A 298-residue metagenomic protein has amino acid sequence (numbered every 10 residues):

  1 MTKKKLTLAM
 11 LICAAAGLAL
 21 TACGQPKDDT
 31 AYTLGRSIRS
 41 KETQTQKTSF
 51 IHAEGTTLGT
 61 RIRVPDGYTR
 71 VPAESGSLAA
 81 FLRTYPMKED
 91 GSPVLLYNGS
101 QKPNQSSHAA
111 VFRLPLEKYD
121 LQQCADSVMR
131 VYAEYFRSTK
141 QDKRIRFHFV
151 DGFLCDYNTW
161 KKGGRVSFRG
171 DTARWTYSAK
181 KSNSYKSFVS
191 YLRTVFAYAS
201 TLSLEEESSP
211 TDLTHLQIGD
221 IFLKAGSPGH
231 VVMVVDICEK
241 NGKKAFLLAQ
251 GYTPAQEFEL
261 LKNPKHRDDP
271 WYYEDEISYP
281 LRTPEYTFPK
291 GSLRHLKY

Functional and structural regions predicted by a protein language model:
M1-M10: Bacterial N-terminal signal peptides that target proteins for export
C13-A15: Hydrophobic membrane-insertion alpha-helices, especially the h-region of bacterial N-terminal signal peptides
L20-A22: C-terminal motif of bacterial Sec signal peptides marking the signal peptidase cleavage site
P26-N104, K118-Q122: N-terminal module-boundary/linker segments of secreted carbohydrate-active enzymes
K102-Q217, L223-V231, D236, K244-T253: Acidic/His-rich structured neighborhood in mature extracellular/periplasmic domains
L247-Y298: Low-complexity, Gly/Ser/Thr/Pro-rich intrinsically disordered linker/tail segments
